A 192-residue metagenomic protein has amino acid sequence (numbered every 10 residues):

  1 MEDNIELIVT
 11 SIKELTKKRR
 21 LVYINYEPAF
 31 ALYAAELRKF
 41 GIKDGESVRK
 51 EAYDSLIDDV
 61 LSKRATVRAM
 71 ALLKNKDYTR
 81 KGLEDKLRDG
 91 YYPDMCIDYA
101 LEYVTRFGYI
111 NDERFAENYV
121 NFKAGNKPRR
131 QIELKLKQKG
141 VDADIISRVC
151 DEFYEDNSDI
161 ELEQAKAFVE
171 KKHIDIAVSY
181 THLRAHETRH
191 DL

Functional and structural regions predicted by a protein language model:
M1-R184, R189: An alpha-helical, amphipathic repeat domain used for nucleic-acid recognition, typified by the mTERF helical solenoid
